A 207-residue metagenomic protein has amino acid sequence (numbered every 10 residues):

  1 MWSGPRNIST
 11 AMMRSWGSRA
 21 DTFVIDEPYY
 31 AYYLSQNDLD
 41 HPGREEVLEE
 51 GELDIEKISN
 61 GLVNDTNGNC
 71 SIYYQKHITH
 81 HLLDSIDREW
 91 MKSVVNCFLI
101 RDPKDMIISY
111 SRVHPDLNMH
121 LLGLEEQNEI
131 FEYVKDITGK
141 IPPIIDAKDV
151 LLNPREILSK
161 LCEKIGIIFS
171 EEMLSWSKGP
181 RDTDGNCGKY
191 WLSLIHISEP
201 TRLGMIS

Functional and structural regions predicted by a protein language model:
M1-G68: PAPS-dependent sulfotransferase catalytic core
T10-M12, L34, L83-I86, I108-S109 (+1 more regions): Short glycine-/acidic-enriched loop or helix-start segments at secondary-structure transitions that form or flank
Y30-A31, M106, L203: Active-site loop signature of alpha/beta-hydrolase-fold enzymes
E45-G51, N118-L122, Y190-L194, S198: A polyampholytic, Gly/Pro-enriched intrinsically disordered region
N67-K76: Short N-terminal targeting/anchoring amphipathic segment
Q75-E172, T183, C187-L192: PAPS-dependent sulfotransferase catalytic domain
S177-T183: Post-kinase regulatory C-tail/linker adjacent to protein kinase catalytic domains
I195-S207: Single conserved hydrophobic/aromatic residue that forms the stacking wall/gate of nucleotide- or nucleobase-binding
